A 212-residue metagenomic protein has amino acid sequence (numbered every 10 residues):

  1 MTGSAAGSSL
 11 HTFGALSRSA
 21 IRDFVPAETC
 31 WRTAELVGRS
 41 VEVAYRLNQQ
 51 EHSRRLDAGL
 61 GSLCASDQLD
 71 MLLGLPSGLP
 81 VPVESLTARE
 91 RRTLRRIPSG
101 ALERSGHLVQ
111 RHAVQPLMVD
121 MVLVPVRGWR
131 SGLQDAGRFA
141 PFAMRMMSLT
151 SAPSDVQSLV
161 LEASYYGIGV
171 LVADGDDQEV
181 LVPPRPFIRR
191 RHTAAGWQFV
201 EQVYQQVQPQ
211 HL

Functional and structural regions predicted by a protein language model:
F13, F24-T29, L36, R46: Long non-globular sequence segments
S17-A20, T29-R32, G38-S40, E51-D67 (+3 more regions): Non-catalytic C-terminal interaction segments of nucleic acid-processing enzymes
R39-H52, V109-R111, Q115-G128, R138-P141 (+1 more regions): Conserved catalytic cores of phosphodiester-cleaving nucleases, focusing on short active-site segments
L56-L60, M121-L171: Catalytic cores of nucleic-acid endonucleases
D57-L86: Short amphipathic alpha-helical interface segments
L72, S85-L102: Basic amphipathic alpha-helical segments that dock to polyanions
L79, L86-A88, L102, V109-V114: A compositional/biophysical signature of low hydrophobicity enriched in polar/charged and small residues
